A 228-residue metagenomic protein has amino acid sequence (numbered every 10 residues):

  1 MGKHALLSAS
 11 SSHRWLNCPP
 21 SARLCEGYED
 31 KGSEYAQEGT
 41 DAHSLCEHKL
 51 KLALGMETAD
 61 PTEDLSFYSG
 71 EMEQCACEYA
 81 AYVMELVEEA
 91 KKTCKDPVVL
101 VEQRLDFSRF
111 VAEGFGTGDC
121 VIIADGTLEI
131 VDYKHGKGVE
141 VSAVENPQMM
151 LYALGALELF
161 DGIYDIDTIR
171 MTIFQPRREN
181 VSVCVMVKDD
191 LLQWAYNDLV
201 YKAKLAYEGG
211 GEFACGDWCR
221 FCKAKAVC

Functional and structural regions predicted by a protein language model:
M1-L128: Metal-dependent nuclease catalytic cores that hydrolyze phosphodiester bonds in DNA/RNA, characterized by
G2-L6, L199-E212: Short, intrinsically disordered, charge-biased short linear motifs at domain edges
A5, K91-K92, D161-Y164, G211-F213 (+1 more regions): A general structural signal for short secondary-structure junctions and capping/turn motifs
C18-A22, L205-C228: Cysteine-cluster motifs in flexible loop/terminal segments that predominantly coordinate metals
Q37, K95-L205: Mg2+/Mn2+-dependent nuclease catalytic core
L45-H48, G155, K202, A206 (+1 more regions): Generic, well-ordered alpha-helical scaffold segments in large soluble proteins
L52-T58, D161-Y164, L205-F213: Surface-exposed helix-capping loop/turn segments at secondary-structure junctions
